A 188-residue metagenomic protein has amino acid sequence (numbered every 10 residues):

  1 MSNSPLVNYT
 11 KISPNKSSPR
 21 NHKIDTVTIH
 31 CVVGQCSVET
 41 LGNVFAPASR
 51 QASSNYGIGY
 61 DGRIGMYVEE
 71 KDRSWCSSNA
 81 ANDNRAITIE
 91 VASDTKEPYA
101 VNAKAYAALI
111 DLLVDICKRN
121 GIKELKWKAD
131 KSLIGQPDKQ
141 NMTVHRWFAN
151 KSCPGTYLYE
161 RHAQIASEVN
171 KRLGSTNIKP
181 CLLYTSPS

Functional and structural regions predicted by a protein language model:
M1-D83, C153: N-terminal catalytic cores of peptidoglycan-degrading enzymes
S17-S18, K179-C181: Residue-level detector of intrinsically disordered/flexible regions characterized by low predicted structural confidence
Q35, V44, L112-K123, E168 (+1 more regions): Structured segments of extracytoplasmic/periplasmic soluble domains in secreted or envelope-associated proteins
R50-A52, R85-L133: Long, well-ordered alpha-helical scaffolding segments within enzyme catalytic domains, especially pronounced
D72, C76-Y106, Q140-A166: Active-site-adjacent mobile loop/cap segments within catalytic or ligand-binding domains
L125-F148: Acidic carboxylate-rich catalytic motifs and surrounding loops in phosphoryl-/glycosyl-chemistry enzymes
N170-P180: Low-complexity, Gly/Ser/Thr/Pro-rich intrinsically disordered linker/tail segments
Y184-S188: Conserved small/polar residues in nucleotide/adenosyl-binding loops
